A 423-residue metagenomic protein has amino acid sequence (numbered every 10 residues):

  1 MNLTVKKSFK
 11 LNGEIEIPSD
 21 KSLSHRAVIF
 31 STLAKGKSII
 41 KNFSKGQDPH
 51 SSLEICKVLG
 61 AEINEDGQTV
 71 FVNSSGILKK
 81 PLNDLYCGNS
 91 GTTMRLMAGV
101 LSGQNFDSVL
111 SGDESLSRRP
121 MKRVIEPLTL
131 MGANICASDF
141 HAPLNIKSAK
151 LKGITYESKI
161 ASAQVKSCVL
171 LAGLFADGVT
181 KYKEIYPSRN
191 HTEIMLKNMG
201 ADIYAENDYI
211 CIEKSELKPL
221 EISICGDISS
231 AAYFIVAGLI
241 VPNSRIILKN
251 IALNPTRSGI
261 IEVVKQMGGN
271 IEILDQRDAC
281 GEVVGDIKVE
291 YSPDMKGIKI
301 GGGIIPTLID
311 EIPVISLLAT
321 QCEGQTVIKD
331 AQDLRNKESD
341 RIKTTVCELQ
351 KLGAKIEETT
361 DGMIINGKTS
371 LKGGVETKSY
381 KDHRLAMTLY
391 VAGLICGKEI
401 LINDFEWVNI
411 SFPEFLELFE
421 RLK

Functional and structural regions predicted by a protein language model:
M1-K423: Structural preference for solvent-exposed beta-strand-turn elements and adjacent flexible terminal/loop segments within
